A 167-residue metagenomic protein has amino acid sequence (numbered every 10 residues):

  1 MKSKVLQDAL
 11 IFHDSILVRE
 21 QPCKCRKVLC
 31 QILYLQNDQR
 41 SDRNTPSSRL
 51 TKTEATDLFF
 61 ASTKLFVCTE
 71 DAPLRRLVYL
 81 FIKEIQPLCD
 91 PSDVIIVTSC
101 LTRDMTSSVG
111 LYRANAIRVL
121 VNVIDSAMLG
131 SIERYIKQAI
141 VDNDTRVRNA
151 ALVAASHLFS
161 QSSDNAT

Functional and structural regions predicted by a protein language model:
M1-C100, L120-I124: Alpha-helical solenoid scaffolds in large eukaryotic transport, assembly, and signaling factors
L17, V67-E70, M105-S108, A139-N143: Alpha-solenoid helical repeat architecture
P22-R26, A72-P73, G110-L111, V141 (+1 more regions): Alpha-helix N-cap/helix-start positions at coil->helix boundaries
R26-L29, L33, Y79, A114-R118 (+3 more regions): Hydrophobic core positions within HEAT/HEAT-like alpha-solenoid repeats
K83, I117-N122, S156-Q161: Helix-loop-helix module between adjacent transmembrane segments
T98-C100, D104, D125, R134-I136: Elongated alpha-helical scaffolds that mediate protein-protein interactions in large eukaryotic proteins, primarily
D104-G130, V147: Voltage-sensing domain
M128-I132, K137-T167: Hydrophobic, small-residue-rich alpha-helical packing segments that form membrane-like cores
